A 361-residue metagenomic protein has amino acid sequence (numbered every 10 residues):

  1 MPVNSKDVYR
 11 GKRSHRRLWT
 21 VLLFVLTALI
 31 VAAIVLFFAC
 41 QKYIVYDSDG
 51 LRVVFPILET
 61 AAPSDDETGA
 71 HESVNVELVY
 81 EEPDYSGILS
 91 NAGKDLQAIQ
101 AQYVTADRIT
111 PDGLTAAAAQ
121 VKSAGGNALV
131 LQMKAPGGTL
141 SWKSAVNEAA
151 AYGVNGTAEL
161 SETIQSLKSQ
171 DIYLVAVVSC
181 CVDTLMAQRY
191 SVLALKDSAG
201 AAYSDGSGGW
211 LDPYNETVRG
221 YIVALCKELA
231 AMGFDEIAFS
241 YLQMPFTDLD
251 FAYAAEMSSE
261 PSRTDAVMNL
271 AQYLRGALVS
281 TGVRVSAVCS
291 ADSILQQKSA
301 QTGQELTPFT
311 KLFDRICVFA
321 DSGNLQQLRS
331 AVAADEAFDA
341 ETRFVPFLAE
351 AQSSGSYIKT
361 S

Functional and structural regions predicted by a protein language model:
M1-W19: N-terminal Lys/Arg-rich, disordered targeting/topogenic segments
A39-S48, T307, L312-S361: Substrate-binding cleft of secreted/luminal carbohydrate-active enzymes
A92-Y103, C181-A224: Active-site-adjacent "subsite" loops/lids of carbohydrate-active enzymes
L114-T139, E228-I237, P308-C317: Catalytic domains of carbohydrate-active enzymes, especially glycoside hydrolases
A124-T157, Y253: Aromatic-lined carbohydrate-binding/catalytic grooves of carbohydrate-active enzymes
A128, G156-Y203: Glycine-rich, aromatic-flanked loop segments that form ligand/cofactor-binding clefts across common enzyme folds
W142-A151, D183-S204, T247-S258: Aromatic- and acidic-residue-enriched segments that line the glycan-binding/catalytic groove of carbohydrate-active
Y173-V182, A238-F239, P261-G303, F319 (+1 more regions): Aromatic-lined carbohydrate-recognition surfaces of secreted/lumenal glycan-active proteins
